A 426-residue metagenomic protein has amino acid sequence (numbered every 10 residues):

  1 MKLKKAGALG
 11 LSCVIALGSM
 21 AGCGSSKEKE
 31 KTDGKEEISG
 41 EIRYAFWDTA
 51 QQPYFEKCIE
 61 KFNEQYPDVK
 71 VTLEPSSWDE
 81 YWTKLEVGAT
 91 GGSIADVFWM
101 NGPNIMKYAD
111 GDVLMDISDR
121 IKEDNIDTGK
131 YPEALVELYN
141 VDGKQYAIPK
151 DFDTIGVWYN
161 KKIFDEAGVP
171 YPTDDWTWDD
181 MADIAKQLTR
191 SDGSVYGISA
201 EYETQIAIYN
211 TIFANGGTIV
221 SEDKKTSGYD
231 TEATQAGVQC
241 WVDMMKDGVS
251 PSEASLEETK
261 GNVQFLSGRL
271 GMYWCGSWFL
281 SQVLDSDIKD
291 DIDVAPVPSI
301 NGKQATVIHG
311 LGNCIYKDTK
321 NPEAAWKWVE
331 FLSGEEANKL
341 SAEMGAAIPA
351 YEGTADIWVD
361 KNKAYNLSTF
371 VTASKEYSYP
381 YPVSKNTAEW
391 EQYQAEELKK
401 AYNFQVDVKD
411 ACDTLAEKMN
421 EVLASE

Functional and structural regions predicted by a protein language model:
M1-R43, E64, K361-Y365, D410-D413 (+1 more regions): Short, low-complexity disordered leader/linker segments with a strong preference for bacterial N-terminal type II
K61-Y131, E166-G168, Q264, G271-M272 (+3 more regions): Extracytoplasmic "Venus flytrap"/periplasmic binding protein-like
K70, D165, Y171, D243-V249 (+1 more regions): Conserved C-terminal helix/tail region of periplasmic/extracytoplasmic solute-binding proteins
G102-I155, N210, K289, D293-A295 (+1 more regions): Hinge/lid segment of periplasmic solute-binding proteins
I105, I206-A207, Q239-N321: Extracytoplasmic/periplasmic substrate-binding proteins
S118-Y131, T173-D174, S191, G217-A236 (+3 more regions): Short, solvent-exposed loop/beta-turn-alpha elements that line the ligand-binding surface or hinge of extracytoplasmic
I184-Q187, K224-A254: Glycine-centered hinge/linker elements that transmit conformational signals in sensory and ligand-binding systems
E343-E396, K400: Long, aromatic- and glycine/proline-rich binding clefts that accommodate carbohydrate-like moieties
